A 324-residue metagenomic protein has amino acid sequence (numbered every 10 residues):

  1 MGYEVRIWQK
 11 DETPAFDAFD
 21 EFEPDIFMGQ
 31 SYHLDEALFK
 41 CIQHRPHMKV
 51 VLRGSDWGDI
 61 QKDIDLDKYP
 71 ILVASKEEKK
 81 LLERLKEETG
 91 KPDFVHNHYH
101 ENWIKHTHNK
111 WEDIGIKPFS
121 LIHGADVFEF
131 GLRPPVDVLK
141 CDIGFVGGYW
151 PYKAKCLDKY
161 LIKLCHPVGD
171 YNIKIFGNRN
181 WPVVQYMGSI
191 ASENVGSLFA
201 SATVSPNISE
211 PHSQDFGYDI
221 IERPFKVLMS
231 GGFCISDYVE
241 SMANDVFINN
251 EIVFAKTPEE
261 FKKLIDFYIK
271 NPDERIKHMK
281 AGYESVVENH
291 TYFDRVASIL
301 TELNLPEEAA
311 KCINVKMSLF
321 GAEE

Functional and structural regions predicted by a protein language model:
M1-F22, Q30-K40, G54-W57, D63 (+3 more regions): Nucleotide-sugar donor-binding catalytic core of glycosyltransferases
P24-D25, T257, T291: Short, electropositive alpha-helical surface patch
I42-H44: Short amphipathic alpha-helix used as the core "switch/output" element in two-component signaling
P46-V51: Short beta-strand/loop segments at the ligand-binding rim of alpha/beta enzyme cores
A243-L264: Change "using UDP/GDP/dTDP sugars" to "using nucleotide sugars
K262-E324: C-terminal amphipathic helix plus adjacent low-complexity, charged tail appended to glycosyltransferase catalytic
